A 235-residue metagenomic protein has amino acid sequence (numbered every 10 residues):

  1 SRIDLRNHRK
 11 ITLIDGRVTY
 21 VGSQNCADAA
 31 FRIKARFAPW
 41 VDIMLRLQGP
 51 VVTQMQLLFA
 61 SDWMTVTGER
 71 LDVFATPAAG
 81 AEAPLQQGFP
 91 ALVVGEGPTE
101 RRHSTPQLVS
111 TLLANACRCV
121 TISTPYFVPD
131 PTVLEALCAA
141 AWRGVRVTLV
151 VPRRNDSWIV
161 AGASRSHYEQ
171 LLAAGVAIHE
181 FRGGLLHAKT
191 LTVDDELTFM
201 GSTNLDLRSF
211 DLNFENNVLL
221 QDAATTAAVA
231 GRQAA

Functional and structural regions predicted by a protein language model:
S1-A235: Charged, low-complexity intrinsically disordered terminal segments
